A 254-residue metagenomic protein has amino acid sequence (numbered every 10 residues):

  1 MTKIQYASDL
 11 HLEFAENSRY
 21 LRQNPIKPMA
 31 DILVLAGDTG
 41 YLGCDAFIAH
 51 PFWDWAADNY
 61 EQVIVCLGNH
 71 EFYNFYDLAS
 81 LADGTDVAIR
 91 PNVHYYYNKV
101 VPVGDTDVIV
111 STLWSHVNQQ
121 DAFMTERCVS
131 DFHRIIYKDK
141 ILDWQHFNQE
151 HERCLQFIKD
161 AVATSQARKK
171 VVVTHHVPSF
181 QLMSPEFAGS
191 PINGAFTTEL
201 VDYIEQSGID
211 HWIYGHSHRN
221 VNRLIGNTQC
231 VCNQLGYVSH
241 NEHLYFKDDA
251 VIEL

Functional and structural regions predicted by a protein language model:
M1-Q5, V100-V110, K169, L224-Q229: Beta-strand-turn-beta hairpins that frame and shape the catalytic cleft of phosphate-ester-processing enzymes
M1-V65, F72-S80, Y137-K140: N-terminal active-site segment of His-dependent metallophosphoesterases
Y6-S8, L33-D38, I64-N69, H94-N98 (+4 more regions): Active-site neighborhood of phospho(di)ester-bond hydrolases with catalytic His/Asp-centered motifs
H11-N17, Y41-D45, H70-A79, V100-P102 (+4 more regions): Active-site environment of divalent metal-dependent phosphoester hydrolases
L21-P25, W53-A57, V93-D105, I109 (+1 more regions): Short amphipathic alpha-helices and their capping/turn segments at secondary-structure boundaries
A79-F132: Hydrophobic alpha-helical segments and helix pairs
P102-V103, S184, S190-D210, H218-L254: Binuclear metal-dependent phosphoesterase catalytic core
I109-V171, H176-F187: Active-site-proximal loop/helix segment associated with metal-binding centers of metalloenzymes
